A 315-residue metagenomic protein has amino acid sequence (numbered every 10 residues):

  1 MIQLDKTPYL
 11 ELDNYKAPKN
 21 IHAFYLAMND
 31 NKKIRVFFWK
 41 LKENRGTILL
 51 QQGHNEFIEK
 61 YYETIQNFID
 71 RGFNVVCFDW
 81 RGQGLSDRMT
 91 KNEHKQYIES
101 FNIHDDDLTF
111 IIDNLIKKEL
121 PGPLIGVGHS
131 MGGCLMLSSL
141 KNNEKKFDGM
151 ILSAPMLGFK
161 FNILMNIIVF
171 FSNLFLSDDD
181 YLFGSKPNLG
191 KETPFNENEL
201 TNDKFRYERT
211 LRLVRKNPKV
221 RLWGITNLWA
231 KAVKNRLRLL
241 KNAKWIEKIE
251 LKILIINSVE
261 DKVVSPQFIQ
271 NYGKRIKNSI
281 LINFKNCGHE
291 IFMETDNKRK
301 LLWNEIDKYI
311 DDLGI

Functional and structural regions predicted by a protein language model:
M1-A27, K32-W39: An N-terminal hydrophobic leader/cap segment in hydrolases
R45, Q51-E56: Active-site glycine-rich loops that stabilize anionic/oxyanionic intermediates across multiple enzyme folds
I58, I65-K91: Conserved alpha/beta-hydrolase
Q96-I116: Alpha/beta-hydrolase active-site loop
L137-R221: Alpha/beta-hydrolase-fold enzymes
I249, I255-N257, D261: Short beta-strand/loop motif that positions the catalytic acidic residue of the alpha/beta-hydrolase fold
L251, S265-K274: Short alpha-helix in the alpha/beta-hydrolase fold that links the catalytic acid
K285-I315: Catalytic active-site module of serine/aspartate enzymes centered on a nucleophile-bearing elbow/loop
